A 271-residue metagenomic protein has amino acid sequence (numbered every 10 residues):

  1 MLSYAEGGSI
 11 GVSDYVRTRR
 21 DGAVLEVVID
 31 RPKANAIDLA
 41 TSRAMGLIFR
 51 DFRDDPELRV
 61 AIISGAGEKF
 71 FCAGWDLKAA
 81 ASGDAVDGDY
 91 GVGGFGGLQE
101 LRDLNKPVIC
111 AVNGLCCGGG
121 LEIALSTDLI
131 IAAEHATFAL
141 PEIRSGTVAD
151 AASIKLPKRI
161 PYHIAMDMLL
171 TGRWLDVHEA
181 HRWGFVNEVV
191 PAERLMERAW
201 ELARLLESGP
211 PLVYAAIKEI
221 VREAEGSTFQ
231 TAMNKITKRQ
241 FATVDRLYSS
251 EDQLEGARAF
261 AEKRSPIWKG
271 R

Functional and structural regions predicted by a protein language model:
M1-S64, E68: Conserved CoA-thioester-binding segment of acyl-CoA-metabolizing enzymes
L2-I10, R258-R271: Terminal low-complexity tails and localization/encapsulation signals of metabolic enzymes
R17, R43-A44, G65-D103, R144-S145 (+1 more regions): Glycine- (often His-adjacent) and acidic-residue-rich active-site loop that binds/positions the CoA thioester
E68-C72, C117, A139, V221: Short, active-site-adjacent cap segments at secondary-structure transitions
G97-N105, A111, C117-L169, W183 (+1 more regions): CoA-thioester-processing core
L129, D167, T171-R173, E179 (+2 more regions): Well-ordered beta-strand positions
I131-A136, V186-K238, W268-R271: C-terminal long alpha-helix characteristic of the crotonase
